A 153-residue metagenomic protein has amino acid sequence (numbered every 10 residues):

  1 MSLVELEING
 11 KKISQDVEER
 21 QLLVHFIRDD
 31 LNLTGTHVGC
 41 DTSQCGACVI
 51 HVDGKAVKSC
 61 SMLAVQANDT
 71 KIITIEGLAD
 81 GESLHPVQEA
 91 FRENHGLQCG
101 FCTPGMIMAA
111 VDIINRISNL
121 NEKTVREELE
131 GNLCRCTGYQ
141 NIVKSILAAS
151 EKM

Functional and structural regions predicted by a protein language model:
M1-M153: Signature of N-terminal electron-transfer/Fe-S-associated modules in redox systems
